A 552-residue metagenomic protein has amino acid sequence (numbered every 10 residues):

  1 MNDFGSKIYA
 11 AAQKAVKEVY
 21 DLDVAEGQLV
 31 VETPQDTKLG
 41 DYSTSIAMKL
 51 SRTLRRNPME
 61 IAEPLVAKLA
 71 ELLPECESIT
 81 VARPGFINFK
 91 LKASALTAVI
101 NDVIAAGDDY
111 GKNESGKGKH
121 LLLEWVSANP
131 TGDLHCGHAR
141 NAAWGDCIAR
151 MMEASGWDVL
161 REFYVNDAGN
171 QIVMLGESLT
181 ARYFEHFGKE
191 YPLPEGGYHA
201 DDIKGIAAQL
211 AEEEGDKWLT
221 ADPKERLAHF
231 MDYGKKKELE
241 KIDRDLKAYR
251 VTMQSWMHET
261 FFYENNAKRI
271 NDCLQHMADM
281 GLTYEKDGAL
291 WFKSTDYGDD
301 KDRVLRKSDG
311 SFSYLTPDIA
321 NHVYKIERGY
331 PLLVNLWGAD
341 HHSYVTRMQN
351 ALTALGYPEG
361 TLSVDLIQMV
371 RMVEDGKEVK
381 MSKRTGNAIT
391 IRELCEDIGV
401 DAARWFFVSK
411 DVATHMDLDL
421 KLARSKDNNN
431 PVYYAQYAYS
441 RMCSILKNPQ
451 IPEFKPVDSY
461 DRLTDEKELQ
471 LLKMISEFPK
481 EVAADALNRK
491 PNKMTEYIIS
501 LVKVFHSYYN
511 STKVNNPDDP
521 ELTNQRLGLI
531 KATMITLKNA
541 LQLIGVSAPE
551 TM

Functional and structural regions predicted by a protein language model:
N2-T97, D108, K112-M552: Non-catalytic interaction-recognition regions
A98-V103: Short, charged, solvent-exposed linker or helix-capping segments at domain edges/interfaces that act as flexible hinges
